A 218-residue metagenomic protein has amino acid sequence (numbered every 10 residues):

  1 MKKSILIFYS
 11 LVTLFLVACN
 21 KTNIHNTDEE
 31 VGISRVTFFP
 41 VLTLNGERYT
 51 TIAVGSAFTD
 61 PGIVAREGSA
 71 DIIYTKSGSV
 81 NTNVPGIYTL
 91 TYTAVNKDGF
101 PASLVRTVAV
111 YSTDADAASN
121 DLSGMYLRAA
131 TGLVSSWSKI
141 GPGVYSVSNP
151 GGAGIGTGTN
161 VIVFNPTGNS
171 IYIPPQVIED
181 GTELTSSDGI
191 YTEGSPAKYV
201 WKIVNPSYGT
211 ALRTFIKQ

Functional and structural regions predicted by a protein language model:
M1-I5, N20: Positively charged n-region of N-terminal signal peptides that target proteins for export
I5-V12: Sec-dependent signal peptide hydrophobic core
F15-A18: C-terminal motif of bacterial Sec signal peptides marking the signal peptidase cleavage site
K21-N23, I33-S69, T131-V134: Solvent-exposed, low-complexity, repeat-rich "mucin-like" stalks and linkers
G68-P101, Y111: Serine/threonine-rich, repeat-prone extracellular segments and beta-strand-based repeat modules of secreted/surface
K97-V105, S207-G209: Short, exposed coil/turn segments at beta-strand boundaries within extracellular/luminal domains
V105-D114: Short beta-strand edge segments in extracellular beta-sheet folds
D114-Q218: Ser/Thr/Gly/Pro-rich, low-complexity flexible regions
